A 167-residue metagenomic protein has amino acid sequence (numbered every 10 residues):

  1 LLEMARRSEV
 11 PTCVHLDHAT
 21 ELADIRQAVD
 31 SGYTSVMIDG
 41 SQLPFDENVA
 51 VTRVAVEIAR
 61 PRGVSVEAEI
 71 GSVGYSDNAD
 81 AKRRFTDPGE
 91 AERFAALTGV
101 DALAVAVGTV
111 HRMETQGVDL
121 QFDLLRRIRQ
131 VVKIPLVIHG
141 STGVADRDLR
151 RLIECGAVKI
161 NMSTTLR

Functional and structural regions predicted by a protein language model:
L1-P11, H18-I134, D146-A157, M162: Alpha/beta enzyme core
I138-G140: Thr-Gly-centered strand-to-loop micro-motif
T165-R167: Short, intrinsically disordered, charge-balanced linker/junction segments flanking boundaries in proteins
